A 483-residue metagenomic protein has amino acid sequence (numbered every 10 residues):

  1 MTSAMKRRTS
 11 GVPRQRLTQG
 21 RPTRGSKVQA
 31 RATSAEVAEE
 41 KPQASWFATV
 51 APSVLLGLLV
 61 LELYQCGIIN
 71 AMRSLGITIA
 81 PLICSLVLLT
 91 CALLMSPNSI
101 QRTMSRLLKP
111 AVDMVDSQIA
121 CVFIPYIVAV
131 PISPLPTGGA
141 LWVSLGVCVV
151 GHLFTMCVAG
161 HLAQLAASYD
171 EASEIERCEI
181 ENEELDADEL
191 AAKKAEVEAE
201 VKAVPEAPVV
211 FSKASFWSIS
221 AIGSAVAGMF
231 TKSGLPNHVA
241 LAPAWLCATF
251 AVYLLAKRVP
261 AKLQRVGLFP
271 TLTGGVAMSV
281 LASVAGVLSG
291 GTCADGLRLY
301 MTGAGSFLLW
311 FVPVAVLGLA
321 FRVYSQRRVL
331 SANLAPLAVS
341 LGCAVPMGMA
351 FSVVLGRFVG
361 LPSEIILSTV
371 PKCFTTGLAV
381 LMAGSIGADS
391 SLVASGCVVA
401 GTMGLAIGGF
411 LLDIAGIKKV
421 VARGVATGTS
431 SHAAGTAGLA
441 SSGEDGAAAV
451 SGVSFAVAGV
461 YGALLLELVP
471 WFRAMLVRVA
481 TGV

Functional and structural regions predicted by a protein language model:
M1-A38: N-terminal chloroplast transit peptides
P42-P131, G139-T155, E179, E183 (+5 more regions): Helical membrane-embedded segments and adjacent short helical loop/helix-boundary regions of multi-pass membrane
Y64, G151-T155, A159, M278 (+7 more regions): Alpha-helical transmembrane segments of multipass membrane proteins
N70, I127, R258, S279-V280 (+5 more regions): Alpha-helical transmembrane segments of multipass membrane proteins
L108-T137, I175-F211, F311, S363-M403 (+1 more regions): Alpha-helical membrane segments and immediately flanking helix-loop junctions that form or couple to the substrate/ion
S133-A140, K232-P236, V354-E364, G384-L392 (+1 more regions): Helix-coil boundary and interhelical linker segments in multi-pass alpha-helical membrane proteins
F154-E184, V354-F358, I407-H432, A437-A440 (+1 more regions): Juxtamembrane and boundary regions of transmembrane helices in multi-pass small-molecule transporters and channels
S168, L330-M382: Hydrophobic, well-structured mid-protein blocks that either form specific transmembrane helices
